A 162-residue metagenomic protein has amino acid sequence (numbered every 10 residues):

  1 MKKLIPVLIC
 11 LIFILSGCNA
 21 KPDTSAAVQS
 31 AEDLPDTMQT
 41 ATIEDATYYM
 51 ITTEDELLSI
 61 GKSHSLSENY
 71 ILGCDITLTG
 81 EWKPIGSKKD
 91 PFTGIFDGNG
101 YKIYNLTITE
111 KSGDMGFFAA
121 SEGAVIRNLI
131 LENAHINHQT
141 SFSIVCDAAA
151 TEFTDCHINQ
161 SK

Functional and structural regions predicted by a protein language model:
M1-L4, L8-I9, N19: Positively charged n-region of N-terminal signal peptides that target proteins for export
L15-G17: C-terminal motif of bacterial Sec signal peptides marking the signal peptidase cleavage site
N19-D23, A27-K162: Surface-exposed repetitive/solenoidal architectures
